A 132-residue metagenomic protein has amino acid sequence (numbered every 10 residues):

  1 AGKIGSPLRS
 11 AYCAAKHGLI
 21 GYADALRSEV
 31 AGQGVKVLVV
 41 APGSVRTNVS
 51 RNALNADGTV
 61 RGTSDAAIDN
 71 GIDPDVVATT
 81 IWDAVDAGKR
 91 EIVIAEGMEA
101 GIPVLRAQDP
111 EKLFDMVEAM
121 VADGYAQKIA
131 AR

Functional and structural regions predicted by a protein language model:
A1-I4, S44: Active-site segment of SDR-like NAD(P)-dependent oxidoreductases
I4, A25-V35: Active-site-adjacent segment of SDR/Rossmann-fold oxidoreductases
S6-A11: Active-site loop immediately N-terminal to the catalytic Tyr-X3-Lys motif of short-chain dehydrogenase/reductase
A15: Active-site helix of classical SDR
L19: Catalytic Tyr-X3-Lys loop
G32-G97: SDR active-site lid
E91-D115: Terminal hydrophobic/aromatic helix or amphipathic segment near a protein terminus
L113-R132: Non-catalytic terminal and boundary segments that flank Rossmann-like NAD(P)-dependent oxidoreductase
